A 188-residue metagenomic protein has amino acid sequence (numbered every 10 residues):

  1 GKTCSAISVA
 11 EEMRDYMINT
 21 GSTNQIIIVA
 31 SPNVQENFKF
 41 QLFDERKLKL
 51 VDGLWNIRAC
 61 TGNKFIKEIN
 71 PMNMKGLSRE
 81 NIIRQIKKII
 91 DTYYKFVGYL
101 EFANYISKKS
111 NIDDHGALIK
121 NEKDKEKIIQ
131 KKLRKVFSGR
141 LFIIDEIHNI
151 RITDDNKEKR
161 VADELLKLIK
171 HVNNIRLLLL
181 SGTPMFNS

Functional and structural regions predicted by a protein language model:
G1-K2, N187: Conserved glycine(s) of the Walker
K2-T3, S181: Ser/Thr-glycine-rich phosphate-binding loops at phosphate-binding pockets of nucleotides, nucleotide cofactors
T3-N174: SF2 helicase/translocase NTPase motor core, specifically the RecA-like lobe 1 inter-motif segment between Walker
N174-S188: Conserved helicase ATPase motor motifs in RecA-like P-loop NTPase domains
